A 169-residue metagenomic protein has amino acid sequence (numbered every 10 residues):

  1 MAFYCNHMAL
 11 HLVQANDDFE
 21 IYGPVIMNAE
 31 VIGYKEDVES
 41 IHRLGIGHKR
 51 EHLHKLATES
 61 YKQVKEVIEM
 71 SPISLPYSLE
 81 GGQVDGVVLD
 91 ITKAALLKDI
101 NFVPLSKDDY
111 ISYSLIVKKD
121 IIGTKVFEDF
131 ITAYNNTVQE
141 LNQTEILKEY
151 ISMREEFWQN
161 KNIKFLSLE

Functional and structural regions predicted by a protein language model:
M1-K35: N-terminal entry module detector
F3-A15, P76-D108: A ligand-binding cleft/hinge motif common to bilobed small-molecule-binding domains
Y4, G45-K49, V67, I122-V126 (+1 more regions): Extracytoplasmic/periplasmic, Sec-exported soluble proteins
D18-I26, K98-S114, K119-I121: Short beta-strand->loop
I21-G23, I46, I68-E69, P104-L105 (+1 more regions): Structural signal for conserved beta-strand scaffold positions within catalytic alpha/beta enzyme cores
N28-A95: Bilobed "Venus flytrap"/periplasmic-binding protein-like clamshell domains and structurally analogous long
E30-S40, Y110-F127: A bilobed periplasmic-binding-protein/Venus flytrap-type ligand-binding module shared by bacterial periplasmic
R50-S74, D129-E169: Ligand-binding clefts/hinges and TM-proximal coupling segments of bilobed small-molecule sensing domains
